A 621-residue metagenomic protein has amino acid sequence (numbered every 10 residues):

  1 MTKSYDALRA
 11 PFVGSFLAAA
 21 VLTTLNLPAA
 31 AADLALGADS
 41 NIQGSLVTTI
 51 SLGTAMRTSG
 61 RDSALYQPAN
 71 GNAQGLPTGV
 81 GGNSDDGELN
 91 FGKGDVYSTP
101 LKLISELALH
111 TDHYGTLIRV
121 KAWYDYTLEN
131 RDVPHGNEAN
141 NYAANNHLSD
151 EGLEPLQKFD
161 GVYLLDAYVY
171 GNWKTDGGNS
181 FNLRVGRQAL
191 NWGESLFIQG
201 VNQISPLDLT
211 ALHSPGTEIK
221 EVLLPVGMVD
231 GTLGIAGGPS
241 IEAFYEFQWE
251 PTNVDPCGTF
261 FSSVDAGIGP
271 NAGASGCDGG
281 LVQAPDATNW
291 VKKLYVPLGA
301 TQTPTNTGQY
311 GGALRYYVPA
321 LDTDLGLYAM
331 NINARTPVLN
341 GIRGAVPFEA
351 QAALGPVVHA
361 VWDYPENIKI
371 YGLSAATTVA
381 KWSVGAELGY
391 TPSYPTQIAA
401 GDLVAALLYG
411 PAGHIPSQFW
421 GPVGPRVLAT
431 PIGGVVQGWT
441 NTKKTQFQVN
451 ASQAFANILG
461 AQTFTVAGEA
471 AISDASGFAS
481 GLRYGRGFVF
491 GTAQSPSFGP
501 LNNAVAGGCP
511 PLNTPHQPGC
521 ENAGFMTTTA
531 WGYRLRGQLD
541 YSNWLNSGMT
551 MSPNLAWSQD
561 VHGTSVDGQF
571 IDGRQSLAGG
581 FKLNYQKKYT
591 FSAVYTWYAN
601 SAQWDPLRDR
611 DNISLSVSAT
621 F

Functional and structural regions predicted by a protein language model:
A30-L46, R57-R61, L107-T116, E129 (+9 more regions): Short loop/turn motifs that connect adjacent beta-strands in outer-membrane beta-barrel proteins
G44-L52, T116-V120, F181-V185, I241-A243 (+9 more regions): Transmembrane beta-strands of outer-membrane beta-barrel proteins
L52-T58, H113, A122-N130, R187-N191 (+10 more regions): Transmembrane beta-strands of outer-membrane beta-barrel pores
V96-S98, Y317, M330-P337, G385 (+2 more regions): Detector for outer-membrane/organellar transmembrane beta-barrel domains, recognizing the amphipathic beta-strand
S105-T111, G171-T175, L233-I235, Y316-V318 (+7 more regions): Residue-level signature of outer-membrane beta-barrel architecture
H110, Y114-P270, G532-R534, N554 (+3 more regions): Outer membrane beta-barrel
V222-V449, Q453-F455, I472-D474, A523 (+1 more regions): Signature for the C-terminal beta-barrel architecture of outer-membrane proteins
D609-F621: Outer-membrane beta-barrel "beta-signal"
